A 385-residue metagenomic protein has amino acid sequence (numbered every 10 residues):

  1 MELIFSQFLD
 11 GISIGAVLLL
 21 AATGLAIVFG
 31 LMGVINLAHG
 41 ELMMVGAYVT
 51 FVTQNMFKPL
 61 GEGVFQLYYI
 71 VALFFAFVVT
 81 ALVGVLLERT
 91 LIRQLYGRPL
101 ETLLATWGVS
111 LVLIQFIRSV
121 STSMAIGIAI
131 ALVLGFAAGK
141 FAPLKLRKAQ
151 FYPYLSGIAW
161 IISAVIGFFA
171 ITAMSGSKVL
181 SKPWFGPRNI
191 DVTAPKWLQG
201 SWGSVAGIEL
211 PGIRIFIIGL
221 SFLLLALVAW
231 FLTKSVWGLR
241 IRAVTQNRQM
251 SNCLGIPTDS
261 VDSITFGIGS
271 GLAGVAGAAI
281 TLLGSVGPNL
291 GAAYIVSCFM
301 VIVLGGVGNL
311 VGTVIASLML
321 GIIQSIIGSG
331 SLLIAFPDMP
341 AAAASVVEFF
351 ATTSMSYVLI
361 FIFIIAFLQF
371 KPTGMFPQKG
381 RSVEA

Functional and structural regions predicted by a protein language model:
M1-A21, V49, K58-L73, R98-E101 (+4 more regions): Membrane-interfacial amphipathic/re-entrant helices at transmembrane-helix boundaries
L3-D10, I14, F65-A76, P99-L103 (+7 more regions): Residue-level signature of transmembrane alpha-helical entry/exit and packing/kink sites in multi-pass membrane
I4-T53, L86-V109, I302-L310: Single transmembrane alpha-helix segments in multi-pass membrane proteins
I35-E41, I70-V71, E101, V236 (+5 more regions): Residues that define the loop-to-transmembrane-helix transition and helix capping in multi-pass membrane transporters
E62-S110, F116, L134-K145, F151-S156 (+3 more regions): Alpha-helical transmembrane segments within multi-pass membrane transporters and channels
Y69-F77, S263-I364: Transmembrane alpha-helical segments in multi-pass inner-membrane proteins
L95, L103-K234, L333-Y357, K379-A385: Transmembrane helix-bundle core of multi-pass membrane transporters and related energy-transducing complexes
E209-G287, T313-I315: Helix-loop-helix "hairpin" substructures at the membrane interface of multi-pass membrane proteins
